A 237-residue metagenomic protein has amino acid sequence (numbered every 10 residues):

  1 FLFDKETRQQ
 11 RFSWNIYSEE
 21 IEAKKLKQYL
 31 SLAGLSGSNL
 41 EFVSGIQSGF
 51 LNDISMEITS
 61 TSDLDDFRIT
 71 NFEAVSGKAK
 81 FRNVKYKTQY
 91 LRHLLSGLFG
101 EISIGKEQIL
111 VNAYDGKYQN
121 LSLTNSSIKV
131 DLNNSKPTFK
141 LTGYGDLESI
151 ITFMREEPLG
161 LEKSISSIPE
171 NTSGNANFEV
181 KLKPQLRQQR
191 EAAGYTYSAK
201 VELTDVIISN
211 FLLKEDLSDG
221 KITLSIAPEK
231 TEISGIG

Functional and structural regions predicted by a protein language model:
F1-F12, Y86, L95-P137, G160 (+2 more regions): Strand-loop-strand
Q9-T70, A74-Y86, L132-S209, L224: Extended amphipathic, helix-rich lipid-handling scaffolds
